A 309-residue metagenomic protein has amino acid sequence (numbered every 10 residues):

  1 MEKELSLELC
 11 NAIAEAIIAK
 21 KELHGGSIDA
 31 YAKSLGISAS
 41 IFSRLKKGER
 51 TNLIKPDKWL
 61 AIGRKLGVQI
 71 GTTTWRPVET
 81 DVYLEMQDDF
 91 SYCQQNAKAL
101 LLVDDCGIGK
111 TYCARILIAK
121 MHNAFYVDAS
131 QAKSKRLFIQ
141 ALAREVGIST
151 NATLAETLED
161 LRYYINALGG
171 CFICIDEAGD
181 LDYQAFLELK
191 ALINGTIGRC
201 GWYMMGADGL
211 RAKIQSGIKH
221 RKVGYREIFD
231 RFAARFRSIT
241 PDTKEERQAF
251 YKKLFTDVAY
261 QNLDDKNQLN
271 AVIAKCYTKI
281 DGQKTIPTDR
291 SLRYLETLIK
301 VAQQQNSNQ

Functional and structural regions predicted by a protein language model:
M1-A30, S34-V68, R235, T240-Q309: C-terminal alpha-helical "lid" subdomain
G67-D81: Short C-terminal boundary/hinge segments that cap the last helix of small helical domains
P77-Q95: Pre-Walker A adenine-sensing motif
Q95-I116, S130-Q131: Walker A/P-loop nucleotide-binding motif
L101-C106, G195-G224: Sensor-1/coupling segment of RecA-like P-loop NTPase cores
M121-Q131: Conserved catalytic segments around the Walker B and adjacent sensor/switch elements of P-loop NTPase domains
H122-A124, G217-T240: A short helix-turn-beta junction within AAA+ P-loop NTPase domains corresponding to the substrate/partner-engaging
S134-K135, Q140, S149-K190, N194-G201 (+5 more regions): Mid-core helix/loop region of P-loop NTP-binding domains shared across ATPases and GTPases
